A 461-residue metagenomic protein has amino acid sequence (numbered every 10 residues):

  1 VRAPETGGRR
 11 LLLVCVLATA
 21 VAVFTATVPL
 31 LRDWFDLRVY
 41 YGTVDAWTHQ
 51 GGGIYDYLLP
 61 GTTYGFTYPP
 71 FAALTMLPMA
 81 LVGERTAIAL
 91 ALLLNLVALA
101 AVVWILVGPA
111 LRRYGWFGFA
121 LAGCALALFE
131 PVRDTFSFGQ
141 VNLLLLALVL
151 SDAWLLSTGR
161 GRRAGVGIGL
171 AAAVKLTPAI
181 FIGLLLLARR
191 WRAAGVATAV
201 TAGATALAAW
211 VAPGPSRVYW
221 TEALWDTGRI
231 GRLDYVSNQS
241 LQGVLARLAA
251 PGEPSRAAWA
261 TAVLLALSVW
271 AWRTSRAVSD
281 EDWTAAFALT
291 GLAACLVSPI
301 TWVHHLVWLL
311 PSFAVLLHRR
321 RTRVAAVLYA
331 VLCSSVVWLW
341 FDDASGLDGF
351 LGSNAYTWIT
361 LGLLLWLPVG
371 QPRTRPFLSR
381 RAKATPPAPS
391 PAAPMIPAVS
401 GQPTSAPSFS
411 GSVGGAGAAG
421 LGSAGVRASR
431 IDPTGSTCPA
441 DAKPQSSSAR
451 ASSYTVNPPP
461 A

Functional and structural regions predicted by a protein language model:
V1-R163, A188-L306, L310, D348 (+1 more regions): Primarily membrane-embedded glycan-assembly and transfer machineries that use lipid-linked glycans
A20, T27, R323-A330, S335 (+6 more regions): Detector for intrinsically disordered, low-structure N-terminal pre-sequences
L106, L156, A171, L186-L187 (+1 more regions): Alpha-helix C-terminal capping segments
I168-L185, V297-H305: Transmembrane helices and adjacent periplasmic/lumenal helix-loop junctions of polyprenol-phosphate-dependent
L309-L317: Membrane-helix boundary/interface segments in integral membrane proteins
L317-R380, A461: Aromatic-enriched
S379-T385, S390-G415, G422-S423, R427-R430 (+1 more regions): Low-acidity, Ser/Thr- and Arg-rich intrinsically disordered low-complexity segments
